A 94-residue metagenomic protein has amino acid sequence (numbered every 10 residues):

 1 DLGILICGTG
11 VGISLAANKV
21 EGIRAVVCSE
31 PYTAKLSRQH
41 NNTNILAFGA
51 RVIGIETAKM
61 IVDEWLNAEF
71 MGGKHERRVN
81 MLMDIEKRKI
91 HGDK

Functional and structural regions predicted by a protein language model:
D1-V27: Helix-adjacent hinge/juxtasegments
P31-K94: C-terminal binding/interaction regions
